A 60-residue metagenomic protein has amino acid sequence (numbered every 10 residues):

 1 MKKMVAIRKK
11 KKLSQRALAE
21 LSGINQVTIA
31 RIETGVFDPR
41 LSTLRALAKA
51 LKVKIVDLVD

Functional and structural regions predicted by a protein language model:
M1-K10: A short, Lys/Arg-rich alpha-helix, primarily the initiator
A6, A17-E20, D57: Residue-level preference for short helical/loop micro-motifs built around acidic side chains
K9, E20, K49: Alpha-helical residues within the helix-turn-helix
K9, G23, T34-V36: Residue-level detection of the helix-turn-helix DNA-binding "recognition helix"
L13-R31: Short alpha-helical DNA-recognition segment
T34, V53, D60: Short, conserved catalytic or interaction motifs in soluble domains
S42-D57: DNA major-groove recognition helix of helix-turn-helix/homeodomain DNA-binding modules
